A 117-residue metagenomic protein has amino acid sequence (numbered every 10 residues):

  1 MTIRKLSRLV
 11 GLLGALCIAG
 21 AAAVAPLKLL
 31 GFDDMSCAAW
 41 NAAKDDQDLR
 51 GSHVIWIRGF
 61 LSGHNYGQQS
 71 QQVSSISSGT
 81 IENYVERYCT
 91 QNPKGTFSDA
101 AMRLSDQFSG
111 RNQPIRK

Functional and structural regions predicted by a protein language model:
T2-L13: Bacterial N-terminal signal peptides that target proteins for export
I18-A21: N-terminal signal peptide c-region/cleavage motif recognized by signal peptidases
V24-A25, S105: Long, acidic, intrinsically disordered low-complexity segments
A25-R87: Short N-proximal segments of mature Sec-exported proteins
I81-K117: Surface-exposed, polar helix/loop patches in the mature regions of secreted/periplasmic/lumenal proteins that form
